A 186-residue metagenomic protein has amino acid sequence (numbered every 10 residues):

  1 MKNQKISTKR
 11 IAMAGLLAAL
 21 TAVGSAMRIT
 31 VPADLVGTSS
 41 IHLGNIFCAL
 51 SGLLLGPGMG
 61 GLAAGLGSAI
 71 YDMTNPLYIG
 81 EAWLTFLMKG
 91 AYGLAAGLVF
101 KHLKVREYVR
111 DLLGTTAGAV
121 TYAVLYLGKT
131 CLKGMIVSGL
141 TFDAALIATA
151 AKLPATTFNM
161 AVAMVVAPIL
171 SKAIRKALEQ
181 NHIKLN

Functional and structural regions predicted by a protein language model:
M1-N186: Loop-helix junctions at membrane interfaces
